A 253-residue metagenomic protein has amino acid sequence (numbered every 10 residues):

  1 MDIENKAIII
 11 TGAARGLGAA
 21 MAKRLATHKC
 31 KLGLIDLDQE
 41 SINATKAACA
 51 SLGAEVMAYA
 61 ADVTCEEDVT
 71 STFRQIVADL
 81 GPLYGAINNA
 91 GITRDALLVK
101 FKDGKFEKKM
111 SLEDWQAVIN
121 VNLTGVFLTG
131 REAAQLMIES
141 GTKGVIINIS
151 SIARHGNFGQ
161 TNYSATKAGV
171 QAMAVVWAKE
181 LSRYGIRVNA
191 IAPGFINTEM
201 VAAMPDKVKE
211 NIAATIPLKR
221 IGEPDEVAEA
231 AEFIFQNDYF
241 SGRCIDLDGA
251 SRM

Functional and structural regions predicted by a protein language model:
I3-G33: Canonical Rossmann dinucleotide-binding motif of NAD(H)/NADP(H)-dependent dehydrogenases/reductases, specifically
K6, A54-E55, P82-L83, M137-S150 (+2 more regions): Active-site loop of short-chain dehydrogenase/reductase
Q39-E40, A60-T72, L112: The beta1-alpha1 cofactor-binding region of Rossmann-like NAD(H)/NADP(H)-dependent oxidoreductases
L97-I119, I212: Substrate-binding pocket helix/loop in short-chain dehydrogenase/reductase
E107-D114, I138, I147-G169, A174-V175 (+1 more regions): Catalytic loop of short-chain dehydrogenase/reductase
G130-R131, V175: A short, exposed helix-loop element centered on a Lys and neighboring polar residues
R220-L247, R252: C-terminal substrate-recognition "lid" of short-chain dehydrogenase/reductases
